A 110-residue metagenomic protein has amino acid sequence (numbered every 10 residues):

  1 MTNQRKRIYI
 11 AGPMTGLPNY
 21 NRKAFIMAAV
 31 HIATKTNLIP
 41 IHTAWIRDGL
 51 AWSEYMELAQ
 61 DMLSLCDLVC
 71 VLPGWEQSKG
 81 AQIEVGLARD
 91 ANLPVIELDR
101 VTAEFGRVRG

Functional and structural regions predicted by a protein language model:
M1-G110: Conserved catalytic or regulatory cores that recognize and/or transform ribose-phosphate-containing ligands
